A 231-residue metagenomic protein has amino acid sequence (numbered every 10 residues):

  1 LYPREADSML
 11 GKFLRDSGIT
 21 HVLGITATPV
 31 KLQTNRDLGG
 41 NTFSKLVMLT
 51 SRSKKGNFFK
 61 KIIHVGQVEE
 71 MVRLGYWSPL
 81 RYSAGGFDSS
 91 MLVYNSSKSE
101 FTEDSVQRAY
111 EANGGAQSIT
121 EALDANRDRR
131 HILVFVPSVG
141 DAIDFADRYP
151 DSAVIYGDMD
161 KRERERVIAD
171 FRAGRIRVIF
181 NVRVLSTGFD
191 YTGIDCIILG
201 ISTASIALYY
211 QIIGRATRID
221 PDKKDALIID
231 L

Functional and structural regions predicted by a protein language model:
L1-Y2, A27-L32, E70-R73, G86-M91 (+4 more regions): Conserved nucleotide-binding/hydrolysis micro-motifs of P-loop NTPases
Y2-R81: Post-DEXD/H (motif II) to motif III coupling segment of the RecA-like Helicase ATP-binding lobe
G18-H21, F59-K61, W77-L80, P150-D151 (+2 more regions): Short glycine-/polar-rich loops that comprise or flank the Walker A/P-loop and associated switch/sensor motifs
I19, D128-R130, R175-I176: Short, high-confidence coil segments that cap the C-terminus of an alpha-helix and link into the following beta-strand
G56-L133: Conserved interdomain linker/interface between the two RecA-like ATPase lobes of SF2 helicase motors
G75, V178-I197, I212-P221: SF2 helicase motor core recognition
L133-F135, D141-F145, P150-T187: Conserved helicase ATPase core of P-loop NTP-dependent helicases/translocases
A207-L208, R215-L231: Conserved segment of the helicase C-terminal RecA-like domain
